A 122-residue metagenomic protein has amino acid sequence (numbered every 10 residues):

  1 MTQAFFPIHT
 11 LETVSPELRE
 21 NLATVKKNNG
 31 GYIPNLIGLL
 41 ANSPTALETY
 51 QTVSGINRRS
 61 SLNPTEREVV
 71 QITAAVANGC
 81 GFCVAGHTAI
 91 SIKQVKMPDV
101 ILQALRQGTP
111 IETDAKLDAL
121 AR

Functional and structural regions predicted by a protein language model:
M1-E66, A115: Secretory/endomembrane lumenal or extracellular ectodomains immediately following the signal peptide
I37, S54-G55, Q71, T88 (+2 more regions): Amphipathic alpha-helical segments within well-ordered protein domains
V69, V100-R106: Beta-strand segments within the central parallel beta-sheet cores of soluble alpha/beta enzyme folds
V70-I90: Short, thiol/selenol-centered motifs that function as redox-active sites or metal-ligating centers
A85-L102: Iron-sulfur (Fe-S) cluster-binding segments and ferredoxin-like electron-carrier domains, especially [2Fe-2S]
T113-R122: Acidic/histidine-rich alpha-helical segments that form the ligand environment of transition-metal centers
